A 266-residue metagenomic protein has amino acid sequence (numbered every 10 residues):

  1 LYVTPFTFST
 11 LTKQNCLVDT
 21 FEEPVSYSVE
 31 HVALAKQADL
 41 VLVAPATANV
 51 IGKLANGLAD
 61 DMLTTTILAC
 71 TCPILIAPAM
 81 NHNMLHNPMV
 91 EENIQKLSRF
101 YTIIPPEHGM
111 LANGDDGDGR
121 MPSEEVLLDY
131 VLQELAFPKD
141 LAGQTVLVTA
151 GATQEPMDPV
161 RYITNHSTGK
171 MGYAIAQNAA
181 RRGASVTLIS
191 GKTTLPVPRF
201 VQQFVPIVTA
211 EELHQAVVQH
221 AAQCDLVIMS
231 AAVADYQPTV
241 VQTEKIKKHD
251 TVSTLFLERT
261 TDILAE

Functional and structural regions predicted by a protein language model:
L1-I74, N81-G169, Y173-E266: A cross-family phosphate/adenosyl-ligand binding-site feature
